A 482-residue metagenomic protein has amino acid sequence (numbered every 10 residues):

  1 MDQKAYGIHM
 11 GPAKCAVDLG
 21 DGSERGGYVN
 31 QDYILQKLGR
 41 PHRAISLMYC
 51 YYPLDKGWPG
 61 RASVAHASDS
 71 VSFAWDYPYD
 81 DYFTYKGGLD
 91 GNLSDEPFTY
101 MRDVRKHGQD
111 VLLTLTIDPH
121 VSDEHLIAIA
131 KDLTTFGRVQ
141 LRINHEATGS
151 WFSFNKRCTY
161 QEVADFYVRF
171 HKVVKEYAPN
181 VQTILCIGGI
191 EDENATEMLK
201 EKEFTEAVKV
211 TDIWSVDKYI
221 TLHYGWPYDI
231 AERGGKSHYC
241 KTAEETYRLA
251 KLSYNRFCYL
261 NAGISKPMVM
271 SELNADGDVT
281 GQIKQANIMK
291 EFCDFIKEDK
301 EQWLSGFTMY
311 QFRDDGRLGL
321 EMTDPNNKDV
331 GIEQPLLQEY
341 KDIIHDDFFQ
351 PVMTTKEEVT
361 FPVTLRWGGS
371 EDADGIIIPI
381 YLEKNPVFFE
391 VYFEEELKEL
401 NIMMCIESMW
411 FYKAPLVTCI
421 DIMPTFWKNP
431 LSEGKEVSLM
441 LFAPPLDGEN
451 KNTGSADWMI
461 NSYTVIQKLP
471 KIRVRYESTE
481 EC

Functional and structural regions predicted by a protein language model:
M1-I34, P41-H42, Y49-Y52, Q140 (+3 more regions): Substrate-binding cleft of secreted/luminal carbohydrate-active enzymes
D18-L133, F295, D299-E301, F312-D315: N-terminal carbohydrate-binding/catalytic regions of secreted carbohydrate-active enzymes
Q31, I190-S215, T280-K284: Substrate-binding cleft/loops of secretory-pathway carbohydrate-active enzymes
I45-Y49, E201-T246, Y310-D315: Aromatic- and acid-rich polysaccharide-binding/catalytic face of secreted or lumenal carbohydrate-active enzymes
S63-V64, S68-Y82, G91, Y219-V279: Glycoside hydrolase catalytic-domain groove-lining segments
A130-Y160, I184-I190: Active-site groove signature of glycoside hydrolases
H171-L199, G263-D278, L304-D314: Aromatic-lined carbohydrate-recognition surfaces of secreted/lumenal glycan-active proteins
D299-K413, G434-E436, L446-C482: Aromatic-rich peripheral "rim/lid" segments of glycoside hydrolase catalytic domains that contact and position glycan
